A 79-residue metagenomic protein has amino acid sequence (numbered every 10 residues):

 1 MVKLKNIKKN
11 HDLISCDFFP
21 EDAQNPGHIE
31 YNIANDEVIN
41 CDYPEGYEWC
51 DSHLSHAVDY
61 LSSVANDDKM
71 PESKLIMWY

Functional and structural regions predicted by a protein language model:
V2-A34: N-terminal acidic leader/helix
H28-Y79: Acidic, low-complexity intrinsically disordered segments
